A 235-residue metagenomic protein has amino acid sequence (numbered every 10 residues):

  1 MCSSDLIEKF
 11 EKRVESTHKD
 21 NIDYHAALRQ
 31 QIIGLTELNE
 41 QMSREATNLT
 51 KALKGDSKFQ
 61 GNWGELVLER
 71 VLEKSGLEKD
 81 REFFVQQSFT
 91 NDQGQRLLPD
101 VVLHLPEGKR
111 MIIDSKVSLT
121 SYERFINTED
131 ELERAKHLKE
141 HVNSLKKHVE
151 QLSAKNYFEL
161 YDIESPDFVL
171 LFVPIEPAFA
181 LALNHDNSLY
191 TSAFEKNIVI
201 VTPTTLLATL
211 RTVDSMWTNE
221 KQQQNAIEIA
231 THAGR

Functional and structural regions predicted by a protein language model:
M1-S3: Short, small-residue-biased leader/transition segments that mark boundaries at the very start of proteins
E8, K12, S16-R235: Amphipathic, heptad-repeat alpha-helical coiled-coil/stalk segments that mediate oligomerization, tethering
